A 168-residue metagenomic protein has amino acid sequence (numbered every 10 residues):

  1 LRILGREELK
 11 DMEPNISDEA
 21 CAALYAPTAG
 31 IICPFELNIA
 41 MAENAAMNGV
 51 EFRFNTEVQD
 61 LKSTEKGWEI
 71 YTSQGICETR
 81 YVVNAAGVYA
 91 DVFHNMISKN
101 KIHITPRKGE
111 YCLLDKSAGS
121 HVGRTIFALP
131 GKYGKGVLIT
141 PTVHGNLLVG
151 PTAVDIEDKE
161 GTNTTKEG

Functional and structural regions predicted by a protein language model:
L1-F54, D60-K66, Y71: Flavin (FAD/FMN) cofactor-binding and adjacent substrate-gating region of FAD-dependent oxidoreductase domains
D60, I76, Y81, A86-G168: Active-site substrate-recognition segment that forms the wall of the catalytic cavity or substrate channel
